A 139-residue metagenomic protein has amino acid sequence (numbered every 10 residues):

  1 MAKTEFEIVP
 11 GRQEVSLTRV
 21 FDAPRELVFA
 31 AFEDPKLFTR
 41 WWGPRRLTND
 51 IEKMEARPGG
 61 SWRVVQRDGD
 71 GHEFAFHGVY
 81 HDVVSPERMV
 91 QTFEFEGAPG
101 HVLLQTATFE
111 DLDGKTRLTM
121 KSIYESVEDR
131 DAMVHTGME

Functional and structural regions predicted by a protein language model:
M1-T48: Hydrophobic ligand-binding cavity/cleft-lining segments
E5-E7, K53, V79, T106-T108: Short, surface-exposed charged micro-motifs
E14, T18, V90-E139: Beta-strand/loop substructures that line and gate deep hydrophobic ligand-binding cavities in soluble
S16-L17, K36-E73: Short beta-edge strand/loop motif at the mouth of beta-sheet-based domains
R25-E26, E55-R57, H81-R88, T108-R117: A short, structured loop/turn motif at beta-sheet edges
V28, F38, W62, Y80 (+3 more regions): Hydrophobic pocket/interface hotspot
H72-F76, V102: Short coil-to-beta-strand transition motifs
